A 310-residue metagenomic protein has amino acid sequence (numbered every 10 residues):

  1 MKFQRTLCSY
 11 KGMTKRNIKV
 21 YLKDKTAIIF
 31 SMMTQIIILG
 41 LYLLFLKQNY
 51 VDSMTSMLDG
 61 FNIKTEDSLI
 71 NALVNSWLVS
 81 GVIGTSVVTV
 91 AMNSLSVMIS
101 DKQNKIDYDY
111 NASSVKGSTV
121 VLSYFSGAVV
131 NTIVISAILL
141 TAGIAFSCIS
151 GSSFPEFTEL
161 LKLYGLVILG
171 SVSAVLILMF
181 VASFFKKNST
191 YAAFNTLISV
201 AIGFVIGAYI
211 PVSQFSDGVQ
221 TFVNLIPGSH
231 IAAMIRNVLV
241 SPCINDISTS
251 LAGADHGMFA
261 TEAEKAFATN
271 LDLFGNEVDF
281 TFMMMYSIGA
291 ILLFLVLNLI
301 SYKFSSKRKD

Functional and structural regions predicted by a protein language model:
M1-T14, A174, V219-L225: Short, membrane-interfacial amphipathic segments enriched in basic
G12, R16-V20, N104, Y108-A112 (+3 more regions): Short amphipathic alpha-helical coupling elements at transmembrane boundaries
M13-R16, V20-S56, V74-V90, V129-S136 (+2 more regions): Hydrophobic alpha-helical transmembrane segments of multi-pass membrane transport/permease proteins
I37, N71-I149: Hydrophobic alpha-helical transmembrane segments of multi-pass membrane transport proteins
L41-N49, A182-C243: Transmembrane helix segments
S53-N71: Perimembrane loop-to-helix junctions flanking transmembrane segments
G117, A128-I206, L295: Alpha-helical transmembrane segments and their short interhelical loops
S250-D310: Junction motif at the cytosolic side of a transmembrane helix
